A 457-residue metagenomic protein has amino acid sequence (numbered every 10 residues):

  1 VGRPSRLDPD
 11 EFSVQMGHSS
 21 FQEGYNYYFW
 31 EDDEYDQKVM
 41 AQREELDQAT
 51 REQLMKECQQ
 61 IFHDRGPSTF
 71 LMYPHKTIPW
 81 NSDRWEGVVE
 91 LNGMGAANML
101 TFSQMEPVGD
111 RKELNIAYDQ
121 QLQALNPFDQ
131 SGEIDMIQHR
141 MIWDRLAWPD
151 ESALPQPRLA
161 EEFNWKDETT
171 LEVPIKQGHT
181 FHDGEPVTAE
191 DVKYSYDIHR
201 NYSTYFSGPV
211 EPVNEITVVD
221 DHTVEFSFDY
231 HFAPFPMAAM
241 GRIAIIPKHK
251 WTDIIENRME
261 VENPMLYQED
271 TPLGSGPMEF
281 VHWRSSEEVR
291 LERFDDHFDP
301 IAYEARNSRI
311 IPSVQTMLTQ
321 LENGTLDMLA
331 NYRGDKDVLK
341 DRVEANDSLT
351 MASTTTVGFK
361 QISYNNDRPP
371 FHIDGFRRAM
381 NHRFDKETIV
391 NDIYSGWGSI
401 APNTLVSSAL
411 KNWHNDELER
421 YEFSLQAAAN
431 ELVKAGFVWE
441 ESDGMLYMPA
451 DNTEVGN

Functional and structural regions predicted by a protein language model:
V1-Q22, I116, G184, L321 (+2 more regions): Periplasmic binding protein-like
V1-R6, S13, Q48, I116 (+6 more regions): Ligand/substrate-recognition segments at binding pockets and active sites
V14-A41, Y73-L114, S131-K166, R242-S275 (+5 more regions): Short, solvent-exposed loop/beta-turn-alpha elements that line the ligand-binding surface or hinge of extracytoplasmic
L46-S82, A233-A239, G274, N391 (+1 more regions): Bilobed periplasmic-binding protein-like "clamshell/Venus-flytrap" ligand-binding domains
Q59-F70, D367, F371-L410, R420-V433: Periplasmic-binding protein-like
E161-Y205, V219, E225, Q320 (+1 more regions): Aromatic- and charge-enriched surface segment that lines or borders ligand/interaction sites
N164, G208-N257: Surface-exposed binding/hinge segments that line and control ligand-binding clefts or catalytic entry sites
K176, L266-E269, R293-L339, V357: Ligand-site clamp/hinge motif
